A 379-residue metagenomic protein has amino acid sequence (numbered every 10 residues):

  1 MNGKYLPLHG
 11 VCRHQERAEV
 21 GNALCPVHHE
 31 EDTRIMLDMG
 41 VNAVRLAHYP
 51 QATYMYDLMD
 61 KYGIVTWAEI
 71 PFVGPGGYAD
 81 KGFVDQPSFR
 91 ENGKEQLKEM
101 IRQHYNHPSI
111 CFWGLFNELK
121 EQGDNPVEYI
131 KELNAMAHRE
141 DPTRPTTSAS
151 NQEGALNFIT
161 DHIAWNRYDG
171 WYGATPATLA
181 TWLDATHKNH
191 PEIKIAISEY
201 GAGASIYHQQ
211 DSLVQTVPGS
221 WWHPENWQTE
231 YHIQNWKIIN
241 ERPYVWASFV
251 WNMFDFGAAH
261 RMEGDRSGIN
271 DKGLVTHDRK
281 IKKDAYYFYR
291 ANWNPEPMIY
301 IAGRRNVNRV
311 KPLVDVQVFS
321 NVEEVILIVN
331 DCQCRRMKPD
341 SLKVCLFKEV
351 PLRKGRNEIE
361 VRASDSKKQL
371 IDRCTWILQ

Functional and structural regions predicted by a protein language model:
M1-S341, K348-K368: Extended substrate-binding grooves/exosites of carbohydrate-active enzymes
K343-V344, D372: C2 and C2-like phospholipid-binding beta-sandwich domains
K367-Q379: Edge beta-strands of extracellular beta-sandwich domains
